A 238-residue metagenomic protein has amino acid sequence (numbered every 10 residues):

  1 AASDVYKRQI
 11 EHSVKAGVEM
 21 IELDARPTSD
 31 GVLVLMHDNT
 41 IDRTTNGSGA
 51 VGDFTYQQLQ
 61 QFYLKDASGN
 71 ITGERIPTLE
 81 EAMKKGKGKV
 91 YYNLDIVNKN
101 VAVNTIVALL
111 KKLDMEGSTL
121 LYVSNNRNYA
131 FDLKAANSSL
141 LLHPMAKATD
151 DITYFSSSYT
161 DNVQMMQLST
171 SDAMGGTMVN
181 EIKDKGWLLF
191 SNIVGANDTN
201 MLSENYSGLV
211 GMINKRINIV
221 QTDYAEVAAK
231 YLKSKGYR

Functional and structural regions predicted by a protein language model:
A2-Y6: Short, small-residue-biased leader/transition segments that mark boundaries at the very start of proteins
H12-P27, S158-M166: Catalytic domains of carbohydrate-active enzymes, especially glycoside hydrolases
S13, D24, L59, A82 (+4 more regions): Conserved, mostly hydrophobic/aromatic
V14, M83, V107-D114, A130-N137 (+2 more regions): Surface-exposed amphipathic alpha-helices with a cationic face
E22, Y92-D95, T119, Q164-L168 (+1 more regions): Short catalytic-loop micro-motif centered on adjacent basic/acidic residues
P27-T40: Glycine-rich, proline-tolerant flexible connector loops at the mouths of alpha/beta enzymes
H37-S139, P144, D150, V194: Metal-dependent phosphodiesterase/phospholipase catalytic core, i.e., the His/Asp/Glu-rich active-site region
G69-I71, M145-A148, T153-R238: C-terminal active-site rim and adjoining tail of enzyme catalytic domains
